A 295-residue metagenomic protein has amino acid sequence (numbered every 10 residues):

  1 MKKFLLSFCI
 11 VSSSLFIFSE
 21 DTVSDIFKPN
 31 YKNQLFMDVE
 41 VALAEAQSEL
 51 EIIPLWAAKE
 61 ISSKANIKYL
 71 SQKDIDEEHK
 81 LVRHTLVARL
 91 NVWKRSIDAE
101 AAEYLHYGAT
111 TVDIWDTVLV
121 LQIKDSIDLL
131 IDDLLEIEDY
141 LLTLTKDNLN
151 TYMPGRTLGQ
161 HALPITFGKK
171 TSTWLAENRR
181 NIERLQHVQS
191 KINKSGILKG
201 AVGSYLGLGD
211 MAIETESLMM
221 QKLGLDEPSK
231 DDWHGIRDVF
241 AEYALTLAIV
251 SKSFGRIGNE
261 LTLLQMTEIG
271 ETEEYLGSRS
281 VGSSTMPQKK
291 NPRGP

Functional and structural regions predicted by a protein language model:
K2, V112-W115, N259: Residue-level micro-sites within transmembrane alpha helices that shape and flank functional polar/acidic positions
K2-S14: Classical Sec-dependent N-terminal signal peptides that target proteins to the secretory pathway
S14-K191, S195-K199, G203-Y205, G209-L218 (+2 more regions): A helix-coil-helix interface module used to build multimeric assemblies and to scaffold catalytic/cofactor sites
E216-P295: Acidic, glycine-rich loop-and-beta core segments that form the ion-binding/anion-interacting portion of active sites
